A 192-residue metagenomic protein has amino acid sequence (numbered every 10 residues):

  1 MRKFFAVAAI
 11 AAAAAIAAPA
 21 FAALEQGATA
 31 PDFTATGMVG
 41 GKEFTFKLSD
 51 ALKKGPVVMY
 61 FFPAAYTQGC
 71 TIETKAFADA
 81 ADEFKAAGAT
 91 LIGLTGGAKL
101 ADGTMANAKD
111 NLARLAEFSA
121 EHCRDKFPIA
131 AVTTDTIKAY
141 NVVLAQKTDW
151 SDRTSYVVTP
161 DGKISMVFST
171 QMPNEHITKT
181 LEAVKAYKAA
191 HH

Functional and structural regions predicted by a protein language model:
M1-A8: Bacterial N-terminal signal peptides that target proteins for export
A9-I10, A20: Cleavable N-terminal signal peptides
A11-A12, P56: Residue-level detector of alpha-helical transmembrane segments in integral membrane proteins
F21-H192: Chalcogenol-based redox active-site neighborhoods
